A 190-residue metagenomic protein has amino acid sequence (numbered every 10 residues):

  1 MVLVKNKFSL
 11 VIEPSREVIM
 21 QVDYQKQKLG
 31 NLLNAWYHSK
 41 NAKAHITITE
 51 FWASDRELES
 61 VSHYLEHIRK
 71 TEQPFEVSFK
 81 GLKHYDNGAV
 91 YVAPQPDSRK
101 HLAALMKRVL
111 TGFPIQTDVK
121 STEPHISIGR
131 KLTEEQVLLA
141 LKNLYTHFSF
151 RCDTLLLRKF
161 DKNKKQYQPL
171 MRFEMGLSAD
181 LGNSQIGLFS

Functional and structural regions predicted by a protein language model:
M1-P74, P96-T154, Q166-S190: Basic, often amphipathic N-terminal segments
K80-N87, P124, L156-Q166: Short proline/glycine- and acidic-rich turn/helix-capping motifs at secondary-structure junctions
A89-P94: Charge-rich, low-complexity N-terminal segments
